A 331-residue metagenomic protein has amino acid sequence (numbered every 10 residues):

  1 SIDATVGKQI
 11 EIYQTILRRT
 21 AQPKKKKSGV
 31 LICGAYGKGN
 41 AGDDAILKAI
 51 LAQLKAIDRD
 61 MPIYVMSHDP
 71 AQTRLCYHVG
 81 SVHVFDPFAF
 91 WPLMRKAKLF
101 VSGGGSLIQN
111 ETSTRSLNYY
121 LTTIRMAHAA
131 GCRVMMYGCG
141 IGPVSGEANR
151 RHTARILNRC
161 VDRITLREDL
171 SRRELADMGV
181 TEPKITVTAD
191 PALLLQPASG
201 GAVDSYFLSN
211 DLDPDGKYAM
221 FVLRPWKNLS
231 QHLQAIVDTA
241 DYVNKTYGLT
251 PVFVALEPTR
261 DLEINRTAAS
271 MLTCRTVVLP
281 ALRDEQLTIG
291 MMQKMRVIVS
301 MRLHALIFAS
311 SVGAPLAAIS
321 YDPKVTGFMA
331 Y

Functional and structural regions predicted by a protein language model:
S1-T20: A charged, aromatic-enriched C-terminal amphipathic alpha-helix characteristic of glycosyltransferases across folds
R19-Y331: Active-site anion-handling motifs in enzyme catalytic cores
